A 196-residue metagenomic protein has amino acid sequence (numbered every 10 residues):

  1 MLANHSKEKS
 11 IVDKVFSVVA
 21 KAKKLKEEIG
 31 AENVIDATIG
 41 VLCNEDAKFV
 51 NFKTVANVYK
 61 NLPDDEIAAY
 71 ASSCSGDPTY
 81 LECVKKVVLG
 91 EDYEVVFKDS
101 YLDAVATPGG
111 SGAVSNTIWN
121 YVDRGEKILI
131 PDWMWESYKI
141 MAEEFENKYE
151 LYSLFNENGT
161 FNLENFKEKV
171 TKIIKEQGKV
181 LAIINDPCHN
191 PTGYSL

Functional and structural regions predicted by a protein language model:
M1-E8: Generic N-terminal amphipathic, Lys/Arg-enriched alpha-helix
E8-P108: N-terminal small-domain helix-loop-helix segment of the aminotransferase-like
I67-L196: Conserved core of the PLP fold type I
